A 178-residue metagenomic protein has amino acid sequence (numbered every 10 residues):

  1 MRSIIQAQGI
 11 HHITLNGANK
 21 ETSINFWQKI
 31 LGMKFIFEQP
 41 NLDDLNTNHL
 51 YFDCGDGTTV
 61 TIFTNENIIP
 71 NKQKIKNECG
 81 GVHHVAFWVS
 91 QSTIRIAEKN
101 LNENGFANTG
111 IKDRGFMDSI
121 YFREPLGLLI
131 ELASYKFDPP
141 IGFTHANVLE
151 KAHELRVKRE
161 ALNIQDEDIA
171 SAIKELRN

Functional and structural regions predicted by a protein language model:
M1-A7, T14, T47-H49: Conserved N-terminal glycine/acidic-rich loop preference
M1-I4, E98-N178: Vicinal oxygen chelate
G9-A18, Y51-G55, N71-N100, D118-R123 (+1 more regions): Vicinal oxygen chelate
N16-V60: Core segments of cupin and vicinal oxygen chelate
N46, N67-Q73: A short, acidic/glycine-rich surface segment
T59-I62, E131-L132: Short glycine-/small-residue motifs
T64-N67, T93: Membrane-helix exit/interface motif
